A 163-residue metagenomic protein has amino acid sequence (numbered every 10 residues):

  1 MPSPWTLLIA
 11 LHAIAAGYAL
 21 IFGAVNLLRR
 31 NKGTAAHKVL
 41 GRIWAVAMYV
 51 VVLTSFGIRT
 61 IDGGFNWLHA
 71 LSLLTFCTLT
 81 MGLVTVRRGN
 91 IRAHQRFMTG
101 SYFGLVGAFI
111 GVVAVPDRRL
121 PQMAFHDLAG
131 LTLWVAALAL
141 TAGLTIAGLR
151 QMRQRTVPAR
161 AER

Functional and structural regions predicted by a protein language model:
M1-R163: Alpha-helical membrane insertion/targeting regions
